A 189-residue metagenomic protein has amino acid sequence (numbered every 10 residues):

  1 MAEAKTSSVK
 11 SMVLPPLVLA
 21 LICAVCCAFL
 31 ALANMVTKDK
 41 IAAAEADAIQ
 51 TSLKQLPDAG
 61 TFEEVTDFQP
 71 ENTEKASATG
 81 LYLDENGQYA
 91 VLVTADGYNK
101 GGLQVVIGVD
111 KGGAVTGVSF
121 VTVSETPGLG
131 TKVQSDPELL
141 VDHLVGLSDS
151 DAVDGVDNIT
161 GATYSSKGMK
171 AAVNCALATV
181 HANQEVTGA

Functional and structural regions predicted by a protein language model:
A2-A189: Flexible, solvent-exposed loop/hinge segments and secondary-structure transition points
